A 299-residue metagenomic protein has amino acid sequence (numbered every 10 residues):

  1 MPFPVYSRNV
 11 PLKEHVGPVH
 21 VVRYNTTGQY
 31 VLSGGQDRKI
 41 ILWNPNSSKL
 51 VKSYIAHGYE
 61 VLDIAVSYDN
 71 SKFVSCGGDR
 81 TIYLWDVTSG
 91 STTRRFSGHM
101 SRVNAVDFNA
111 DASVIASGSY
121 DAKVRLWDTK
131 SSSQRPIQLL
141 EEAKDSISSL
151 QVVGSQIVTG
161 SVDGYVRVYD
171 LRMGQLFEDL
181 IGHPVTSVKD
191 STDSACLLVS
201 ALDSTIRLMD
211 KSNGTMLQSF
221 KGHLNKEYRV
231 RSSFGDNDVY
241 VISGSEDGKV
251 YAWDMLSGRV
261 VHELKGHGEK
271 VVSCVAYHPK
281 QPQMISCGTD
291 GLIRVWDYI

Functional and structural regions predicted by a protein language model:
M1-V21, Q29: Intrinsically disordered, low-complexity acidic/Ser/Thr/Pro-rich linker and tail segments in large eukaryotic scaffolds
R8-E14, L50-A56, C76, T92-G98 (+4 more regions): Short C-terminal beta-strands that terminate individual repeats in beta-propeller domains, predominantly WD40 blades
G17-R23, Y59-V66, S101-F108, K144-V153 (+3 more regions): Canonical WD40 repeat/beta-propeller blade segments in eukaryotic WD-repeat proteins
T27-Q29, D69-S71, D111-S113, G154-S155 (+3 more regions): Short coil/turn segments that connect the beta-strands within blades of beta-propeller domains
S33-D37, S75-D79, S117-D121, G160-D163 (+3 more regions): Conserved strand-to-loop turn within each blade of WD40 beta-propeller repeats
I40-W43, I82-D86, V106, V124-T129 (+4 more regions): WD40-repeat beta-propellers
M100-E178: Solenoidal tandem-repeat scaffolds enriched in leucines and small polar residues
S273-I299: Blade-level signature of beta-propeller repeat domains, shared across WD40, Kelch, NHL, RCC1 and BNR/Asp-box propellers
